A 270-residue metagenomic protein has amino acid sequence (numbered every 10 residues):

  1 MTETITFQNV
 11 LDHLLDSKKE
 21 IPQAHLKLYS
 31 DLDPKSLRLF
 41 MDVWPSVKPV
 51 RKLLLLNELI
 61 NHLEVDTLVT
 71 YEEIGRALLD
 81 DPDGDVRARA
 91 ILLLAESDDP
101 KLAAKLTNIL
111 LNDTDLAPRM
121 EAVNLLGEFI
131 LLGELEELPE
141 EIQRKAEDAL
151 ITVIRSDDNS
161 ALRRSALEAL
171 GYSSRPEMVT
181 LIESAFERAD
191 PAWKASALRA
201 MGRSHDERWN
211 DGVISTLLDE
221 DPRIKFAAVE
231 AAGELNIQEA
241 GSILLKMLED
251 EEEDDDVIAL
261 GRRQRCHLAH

Functional and structural regions predicted by a protein language model:
M1-D66, A77, P82-D85, L125: Intrinsically disordered, serine/threonine- and proline-rich low-complexity regions of large eukaryotic regulatory
T2-E3, T114-D115, R119-L131: Long, contiguous interaction/recruitment modules in multidomain scaffold/adaptor proteins
T2-N9, L32-W44, V65-D80, D99-N112 (+5 more regions): Amphipathic alpha-helical scaffolding segments comprising HEAT/armadillo-like alpha-solenoid repeats
L15-K27, L53-L63, V86-I91, G127-L138 (+3 more regions): Boundary/linker elements of alpha-helical solenoid repeat scaffolds
K19, P34, P49-L53, G84-D85 (+9 more regions): Alpha-helix N-cap/helix-start positions at coil->helix boundaries
P22-Q23, L53, N57, A88-R89 (+10 more regions): Alpha-solenoid HEAT/ARM repeat scaffold
I60, A95, G127-E128, G171 (+3 more regions): Structural signature of alpha-helical solenoid repeat scaffolds
D254-H270: Short, compositionally biased segments
